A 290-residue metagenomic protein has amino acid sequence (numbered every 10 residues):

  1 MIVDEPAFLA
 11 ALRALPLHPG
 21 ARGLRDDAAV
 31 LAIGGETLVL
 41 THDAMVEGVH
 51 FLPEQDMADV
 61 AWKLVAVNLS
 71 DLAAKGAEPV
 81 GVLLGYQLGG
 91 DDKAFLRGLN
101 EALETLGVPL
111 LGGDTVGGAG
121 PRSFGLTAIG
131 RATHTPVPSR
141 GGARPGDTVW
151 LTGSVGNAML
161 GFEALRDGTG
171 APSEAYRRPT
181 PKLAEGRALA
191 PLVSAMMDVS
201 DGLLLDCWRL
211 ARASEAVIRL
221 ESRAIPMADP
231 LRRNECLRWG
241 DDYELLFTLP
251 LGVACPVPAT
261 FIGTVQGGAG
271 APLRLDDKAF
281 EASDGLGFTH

Functional and structural regions predicted by a protein language model:
M1-A14, L88-L111, V116-F124, I129 (+2 more regions): Glycine-/charge-enriched secondary-structure boundary and capping motifs
M1-H50, E54-D56, K75, L84 (+3 more regions): Extreme N-terminal cap/leader segments of soluble proteins
H18-G20, A28-A29, N100, L111-G117 (+5 more regions): A generic local secondary-structure boundary/capping motif
A21-G23, L31-G34, K75, V116-P121 (+6 more regions): Solvent-exposed alpha-helices and their adjacent loops that cap or buttress functional pockets in soluble metabolic
G35-L38, M45, E78-E163: Glycine-rich anion-binding loops of enzyme active sites
M57-L83, A94-T105, A184, A188 (+1 more regions): Small-aliphatic-rich amphipathic alpha-helix that forms the alpha element of a beta-alpha
R144-G153, R178-L203: Internal active-site segments that recognize and position negatively charged phosphoryl groups and nucleotide moieties
M159-Y176: Short, compositionally biased
